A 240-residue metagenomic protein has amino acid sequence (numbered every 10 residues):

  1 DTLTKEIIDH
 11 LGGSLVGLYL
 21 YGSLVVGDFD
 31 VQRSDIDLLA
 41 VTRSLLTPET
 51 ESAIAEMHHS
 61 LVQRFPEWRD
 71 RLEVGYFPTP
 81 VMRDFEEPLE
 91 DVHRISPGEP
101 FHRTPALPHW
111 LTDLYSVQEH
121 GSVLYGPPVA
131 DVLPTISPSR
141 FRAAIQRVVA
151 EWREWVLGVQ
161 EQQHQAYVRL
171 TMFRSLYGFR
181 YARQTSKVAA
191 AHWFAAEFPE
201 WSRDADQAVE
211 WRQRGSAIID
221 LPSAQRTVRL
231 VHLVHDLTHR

Functional and structural regions predicted by a protein language model:
D1-Y19, E49-E51, R240: Helical scaffold of the NTase/Pol beta-like nucleotidyltransferase catalytic core
T2-E6, A53-S60, R229, L233: Long, highly charged amphipathic alpha-helices
L20-H58, R71-Y76: Catalytic metal-binding acidic patch
E56-Q162: Conserved NTP/Mg2+-binding pocket subregion across the NTase superfamily
F141-I145, V168, S223-R226, L230: Amphipathic alpha-helix face/heptad-repeat signature
A150-Q207: Extended, basic/helix-rich recognition subdomains
R183-R240: Structured mid-to-C-terminal alpha-helical surface segments
